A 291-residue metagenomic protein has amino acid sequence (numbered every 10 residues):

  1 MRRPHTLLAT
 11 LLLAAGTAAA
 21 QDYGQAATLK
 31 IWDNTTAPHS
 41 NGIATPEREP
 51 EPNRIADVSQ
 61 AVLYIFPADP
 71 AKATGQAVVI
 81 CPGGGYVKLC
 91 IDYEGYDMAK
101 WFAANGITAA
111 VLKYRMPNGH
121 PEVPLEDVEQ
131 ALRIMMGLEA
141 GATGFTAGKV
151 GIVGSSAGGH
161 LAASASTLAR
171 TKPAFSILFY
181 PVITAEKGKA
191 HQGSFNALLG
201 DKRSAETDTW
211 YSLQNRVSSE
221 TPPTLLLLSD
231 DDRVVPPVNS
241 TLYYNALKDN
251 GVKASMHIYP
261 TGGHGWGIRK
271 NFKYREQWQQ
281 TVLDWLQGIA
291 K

Functional and structural regions predicted by a protein language model:
Q21-K72: N-terminal cap/lid segment of alpha/beta-hydrolase-fold proteins
A61, D201-R216, T221-P222: Active-site nucleophile elbow and catalytic-triad environment of alpha/beta-hydrolase enzymes
T74-G83: Short beta-strand element of the alpha/beta-hydrolase
L89-A99, A110-K149, R269-Q277: Catalytic nucleophile-loop/oxyanion-hole region of alpha/beta-hydrolase and closely related hydrolase-like folds
Q130-S194, L198, D208-T209, L213: Primarily recognizes the serine-hydrolase "nucleophile elbow" in alpha/beta-hydrolase and SGNH/GDSL folds
E220, L226-L228, D232: Short beta-strand/loop motif that positions the catalytic acidic residue of the alpha/beta-hydrolase fold
R233-L242: Conserved alpha/beta-hydrolase "acid-adjacent" motif
T241-K291: C-terminal catalytic histidine-bearing segment of alpha/beta-hydrolase fold enzymes
